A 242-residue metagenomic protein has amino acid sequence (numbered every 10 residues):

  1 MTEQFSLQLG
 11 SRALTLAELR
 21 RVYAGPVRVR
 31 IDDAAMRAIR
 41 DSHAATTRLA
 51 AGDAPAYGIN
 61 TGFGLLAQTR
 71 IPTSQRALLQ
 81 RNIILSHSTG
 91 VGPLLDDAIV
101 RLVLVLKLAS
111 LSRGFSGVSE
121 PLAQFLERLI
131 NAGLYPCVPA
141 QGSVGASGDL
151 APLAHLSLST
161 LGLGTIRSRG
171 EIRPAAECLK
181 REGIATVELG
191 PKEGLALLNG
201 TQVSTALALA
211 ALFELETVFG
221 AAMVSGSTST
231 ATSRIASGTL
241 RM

Functional and structural regions predicted by a protein language model:
M1-M242: Conserved, well-structured ligand/cofactor-binding cores
